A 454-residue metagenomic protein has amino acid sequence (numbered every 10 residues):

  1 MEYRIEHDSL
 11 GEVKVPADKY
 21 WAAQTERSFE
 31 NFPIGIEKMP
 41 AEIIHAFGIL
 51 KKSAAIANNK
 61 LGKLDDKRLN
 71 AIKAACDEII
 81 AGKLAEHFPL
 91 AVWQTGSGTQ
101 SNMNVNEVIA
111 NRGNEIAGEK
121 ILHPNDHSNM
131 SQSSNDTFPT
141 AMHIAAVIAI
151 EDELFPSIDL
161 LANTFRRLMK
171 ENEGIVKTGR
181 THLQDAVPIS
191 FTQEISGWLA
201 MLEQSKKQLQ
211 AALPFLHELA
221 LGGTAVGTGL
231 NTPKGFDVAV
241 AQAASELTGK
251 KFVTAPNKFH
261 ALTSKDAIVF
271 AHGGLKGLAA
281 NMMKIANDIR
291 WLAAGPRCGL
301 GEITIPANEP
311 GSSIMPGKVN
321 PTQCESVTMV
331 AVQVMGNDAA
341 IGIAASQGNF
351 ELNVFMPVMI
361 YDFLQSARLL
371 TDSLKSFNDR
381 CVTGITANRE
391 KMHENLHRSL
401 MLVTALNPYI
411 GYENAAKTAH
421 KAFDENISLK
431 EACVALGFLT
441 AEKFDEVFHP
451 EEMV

Functional and structural regions predicted by a protein language model:
M1-V454: Conserved, well-structured ligand/cofactor-binding cores
